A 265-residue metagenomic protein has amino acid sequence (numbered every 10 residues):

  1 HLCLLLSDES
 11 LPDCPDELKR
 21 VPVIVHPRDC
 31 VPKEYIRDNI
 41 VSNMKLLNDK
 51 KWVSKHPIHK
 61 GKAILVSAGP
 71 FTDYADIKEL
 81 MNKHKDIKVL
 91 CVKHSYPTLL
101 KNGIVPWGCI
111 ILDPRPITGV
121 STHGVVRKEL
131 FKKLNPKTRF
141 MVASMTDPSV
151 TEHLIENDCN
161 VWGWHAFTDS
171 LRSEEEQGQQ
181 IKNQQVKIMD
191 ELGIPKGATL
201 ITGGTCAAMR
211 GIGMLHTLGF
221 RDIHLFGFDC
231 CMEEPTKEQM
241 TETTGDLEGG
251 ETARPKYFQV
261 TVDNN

Functional and structural regions predicted by a protein language model:
H1-N265: Metal-ion/cofactor- or nucleotide/acyl-coenzyme-handling active-site neighborhoods
